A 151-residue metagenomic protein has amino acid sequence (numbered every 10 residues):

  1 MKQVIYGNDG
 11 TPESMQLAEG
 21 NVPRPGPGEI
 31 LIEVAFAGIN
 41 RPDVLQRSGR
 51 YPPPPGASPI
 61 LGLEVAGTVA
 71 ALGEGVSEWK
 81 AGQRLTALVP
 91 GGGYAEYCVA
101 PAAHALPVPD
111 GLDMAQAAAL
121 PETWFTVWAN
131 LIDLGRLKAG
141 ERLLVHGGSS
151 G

Functional and structural regions predicted by a protein language model:
M1-K2: Extreme N-terminal starter segment of soluble prokaryotic enzymes
P12-A18, R50-Y51, F125-A129: Short gly/ser/thr-rich secondary-structure transition/capping motifs
Q16, G28, L63, A102 (+1 more regions): Exposed loop/turn and edge beta-strand positions of beta-sandwich/beta-sheet ligand-binding modules
L17-V22, A66-T68, Y97-V99, A105: Conserved hydrophobic/aromatic beta-strand scaffold that supports enzyme active sites
N21-G38, R50-G92: Glycine-rich beta-strand-centered segment in the early N-terminal region that forms part of a ligand/cofactor-binding
P42-S48: Cytochrome P450 core scaffold surrounding the K-helix E-X-X-R motif and the conserved "meander" helix-loop region
E78, R84-G148: NAD(P)H dinucleotide-binding glycine-rich loop of Rossmann-like/cofactor-binding domains, especially the beta1-alpha1
G151: NAD(P)H-binding Rossmann-fold N-terminus in SDR/SDR-like oxidoreductases, specifically the glycine-rich beta1-alpha1
